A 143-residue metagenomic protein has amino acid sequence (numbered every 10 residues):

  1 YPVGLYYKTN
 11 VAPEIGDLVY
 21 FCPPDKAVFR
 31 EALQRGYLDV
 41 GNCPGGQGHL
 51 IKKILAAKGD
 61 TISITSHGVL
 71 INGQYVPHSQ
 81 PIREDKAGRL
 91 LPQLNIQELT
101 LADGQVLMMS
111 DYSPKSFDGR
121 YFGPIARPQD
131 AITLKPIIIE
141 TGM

Functional and structural regions predicted by a protein language model:
Y1-M143: Soluble "head" domains of membrane/secretory-pathway proteins
